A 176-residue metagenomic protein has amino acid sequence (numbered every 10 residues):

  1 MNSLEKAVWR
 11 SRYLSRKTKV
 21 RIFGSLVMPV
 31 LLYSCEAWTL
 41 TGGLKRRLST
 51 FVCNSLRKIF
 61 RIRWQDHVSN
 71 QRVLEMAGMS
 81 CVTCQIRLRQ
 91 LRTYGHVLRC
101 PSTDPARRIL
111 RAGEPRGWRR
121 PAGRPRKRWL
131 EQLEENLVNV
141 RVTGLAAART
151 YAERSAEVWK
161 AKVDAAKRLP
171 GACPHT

Functional and structural regions predicted by a protein language model:
M1-T176: Short linear motifs embedded in intrinsically disordered, charge-biased segments
